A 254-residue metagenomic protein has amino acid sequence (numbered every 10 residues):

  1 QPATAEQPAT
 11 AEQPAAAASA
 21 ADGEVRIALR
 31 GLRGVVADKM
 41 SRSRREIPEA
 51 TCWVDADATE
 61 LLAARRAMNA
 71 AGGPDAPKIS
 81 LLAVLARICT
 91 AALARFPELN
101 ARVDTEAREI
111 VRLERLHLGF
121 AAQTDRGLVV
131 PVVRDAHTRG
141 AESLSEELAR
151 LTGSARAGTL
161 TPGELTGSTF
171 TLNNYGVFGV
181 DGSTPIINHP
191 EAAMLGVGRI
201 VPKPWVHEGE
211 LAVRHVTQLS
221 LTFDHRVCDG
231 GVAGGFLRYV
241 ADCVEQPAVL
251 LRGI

Functional and structural regions predicted by a protein language model:
P2-I254: C-terminal catalytic/motor cores of large multi-domain enzyme assemblies
